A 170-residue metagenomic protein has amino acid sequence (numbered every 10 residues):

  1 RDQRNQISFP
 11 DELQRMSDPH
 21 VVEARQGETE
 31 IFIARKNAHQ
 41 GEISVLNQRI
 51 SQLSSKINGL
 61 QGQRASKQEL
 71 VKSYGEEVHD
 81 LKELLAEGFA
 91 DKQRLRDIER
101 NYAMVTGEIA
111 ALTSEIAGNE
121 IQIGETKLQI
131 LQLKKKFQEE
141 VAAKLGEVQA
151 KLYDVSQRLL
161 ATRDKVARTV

Functional and structural regions predicted by a protein language model:
R1-Q3: Hydrophobic or amphipathic alpha-helical targeting/insertion segments
F9-S17: Post-kinase regulatory C-tail/linker adjacent to protein kinase catalytic domains
S17-T169: Long, charged amphipathic alpha-helices with heptad-repeat/coiled-coil character
